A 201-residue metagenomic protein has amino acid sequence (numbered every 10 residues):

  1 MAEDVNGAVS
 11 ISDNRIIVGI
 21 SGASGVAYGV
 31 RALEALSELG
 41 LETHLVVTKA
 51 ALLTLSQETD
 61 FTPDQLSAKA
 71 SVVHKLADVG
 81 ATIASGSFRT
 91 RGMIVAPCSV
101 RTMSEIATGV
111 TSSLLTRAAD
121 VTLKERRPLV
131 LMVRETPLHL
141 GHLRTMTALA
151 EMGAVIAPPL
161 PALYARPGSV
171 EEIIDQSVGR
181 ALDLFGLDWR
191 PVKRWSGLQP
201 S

Functional and structural regions predicted by a protein language model:
A2-V130, R134-S201: A cross-family phosphate/adenosyl-ligand binding-site feature
